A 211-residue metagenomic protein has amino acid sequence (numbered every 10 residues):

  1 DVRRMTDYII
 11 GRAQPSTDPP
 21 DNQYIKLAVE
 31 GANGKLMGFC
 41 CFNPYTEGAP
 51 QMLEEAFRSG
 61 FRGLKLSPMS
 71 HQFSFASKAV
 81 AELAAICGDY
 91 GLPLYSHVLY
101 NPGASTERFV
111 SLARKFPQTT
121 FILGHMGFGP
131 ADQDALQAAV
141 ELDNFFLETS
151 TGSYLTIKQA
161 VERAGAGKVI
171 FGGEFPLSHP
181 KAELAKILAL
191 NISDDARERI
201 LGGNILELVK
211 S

Functional and structural regions predicted by a protein language model:
D1, E148, K168-G173, S178 (+1 more regions): Conserved active-site loop/cleft motifs that coordinate metal ions or position small ligands
V2, C41-Y45, S67-H71, H97-N101 (+3 more regions): Active-site beta-loop-alpha junctions enriched in small/polar residues
V2-A13, Y100-G103, E107-K115, S211: A short, flexible N-terminal coil/short beta segment enriched in small residues
T6, R12-L94: Active-site gating/metal-coordination segments in enzymes
Y24-L27, Q51, E82, R108-S111 (+4 more regions): Alpha-helical elements of Rossmann-like donor-binding domains used by nucleotide-donor carbohydrate transfer enzymes
I25, A56, L64, C87 (+6 more regions): Conserved, mostly hydrophobic/aromatic
R62-G63, A76-I170: Catalytic pocket-lining loop regions of alpha/beta-barrel enzymes, especially the amidohydrolase/enolase/GH5 lineages
A166-K168, K181-S211: Mid-to-C-terminal alpha-helical segments outside catalytic/metal-binding sites
